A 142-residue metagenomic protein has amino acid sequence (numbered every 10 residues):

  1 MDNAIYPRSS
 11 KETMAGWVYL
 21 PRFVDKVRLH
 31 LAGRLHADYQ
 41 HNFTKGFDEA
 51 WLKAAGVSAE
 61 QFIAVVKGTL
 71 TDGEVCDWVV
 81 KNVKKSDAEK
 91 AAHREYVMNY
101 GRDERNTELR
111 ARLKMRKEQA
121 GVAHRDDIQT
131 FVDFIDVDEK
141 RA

Functional and structural regions predicted by a protein language model:
D2-D38, N99-A142: Polar/charged low-complexity regulatory segments
W17-L20, K45, A59, D72 (+2 more regions): Alpha-helix initiation and N-capping motif
D25, V57-E60, A88: Generic structural signal for well-ordered, non-membrane alpha-helices
H36-V80: Amphipathic alpha-helical packing elements
T44, L52, V83, M98 (+1 more regions): Short linear sequence elements within intrinsically disordered, low-complexity coil regions
F62, V66-Q119: Amphipathic protein-protein interaction modules
